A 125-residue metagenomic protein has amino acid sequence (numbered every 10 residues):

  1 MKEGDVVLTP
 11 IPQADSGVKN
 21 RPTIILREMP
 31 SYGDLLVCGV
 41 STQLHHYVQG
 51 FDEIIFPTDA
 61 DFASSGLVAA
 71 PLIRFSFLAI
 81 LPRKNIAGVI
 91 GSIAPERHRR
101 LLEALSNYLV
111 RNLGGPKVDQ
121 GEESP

Functional and structural regions predicted by a protein language model:
M1-P125: Conserved functional hotspots at enzyme active or ligand-binding sites that engage polyanionic ligands
